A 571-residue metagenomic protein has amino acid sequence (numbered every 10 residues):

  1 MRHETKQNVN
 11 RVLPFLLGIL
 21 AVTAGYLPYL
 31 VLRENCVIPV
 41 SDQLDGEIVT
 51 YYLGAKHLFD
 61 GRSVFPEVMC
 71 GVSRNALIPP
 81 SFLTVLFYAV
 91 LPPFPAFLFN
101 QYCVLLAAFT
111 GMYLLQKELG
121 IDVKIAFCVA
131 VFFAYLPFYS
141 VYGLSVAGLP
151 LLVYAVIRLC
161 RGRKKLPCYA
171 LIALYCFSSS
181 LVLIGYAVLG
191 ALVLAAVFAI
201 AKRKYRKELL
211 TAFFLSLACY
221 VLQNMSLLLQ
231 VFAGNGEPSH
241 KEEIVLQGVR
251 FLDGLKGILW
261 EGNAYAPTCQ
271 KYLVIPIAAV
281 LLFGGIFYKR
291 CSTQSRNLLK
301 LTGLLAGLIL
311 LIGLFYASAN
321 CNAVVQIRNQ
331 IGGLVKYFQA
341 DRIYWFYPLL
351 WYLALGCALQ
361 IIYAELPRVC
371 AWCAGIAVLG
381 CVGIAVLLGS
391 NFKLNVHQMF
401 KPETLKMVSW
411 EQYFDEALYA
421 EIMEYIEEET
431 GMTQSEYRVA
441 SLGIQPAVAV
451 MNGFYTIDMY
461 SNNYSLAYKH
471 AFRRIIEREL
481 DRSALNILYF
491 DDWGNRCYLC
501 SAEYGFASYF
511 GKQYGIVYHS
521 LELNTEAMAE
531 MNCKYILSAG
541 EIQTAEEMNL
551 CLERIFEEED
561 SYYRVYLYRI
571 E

Functional and structural regions predicted by a protein language model:
M1-Y29, R296-N297: Start-transfer (signal-anchor) and selected internal transmembrane alpha helices of multi-pass inner/ER membrane
A21-A108, Y135, S140-L144, A471: Membrane-interface coil-to-helix junctions
L105-A201, A212-L229: Membrane-embedded helix bundles of polyisoprenyl
L136-G143, L298, L310-L353: Membrane-helix boundary/interfacial segments in multi-pass membrane proteins
L217, Q360-N395: Signature aromatic-anchored transmembrane alpha helix within multi-pass, membrane-resident enzymes that catalyze glycan
Q223-F287, D341: Periplasmic/ER-lumenal interhelical loops and adjacent helix-loop junctions in multi-pass membrane proteins
L273-L310, A354, A358-Q360: Hydrophobic, aromatic-rich transmembrane alpha-helices and their immediate juxtamembrane boundary segments
F392-E571: Extracytoplasmic
